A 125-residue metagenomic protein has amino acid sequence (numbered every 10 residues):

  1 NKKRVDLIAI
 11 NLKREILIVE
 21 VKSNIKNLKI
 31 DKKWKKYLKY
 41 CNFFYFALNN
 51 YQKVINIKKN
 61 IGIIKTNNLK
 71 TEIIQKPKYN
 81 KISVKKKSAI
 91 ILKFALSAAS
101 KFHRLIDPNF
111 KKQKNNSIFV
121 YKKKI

Functional and structural regions predicted by a protein language model:
N1: A short acidic/basic microdomain associated with nuclease active sites
V5-I18: Active-site beta-strand-loop-beta-strand hairpin of nuclease catalytic cores that positions key catalytic residues
I8, K22, D31-W34, K76-Y79 (+1 more regions): Surface-exposed beta-strand edges and their flanking turn/coil or helix-capping segments
E15-I16, K22, E72: A generic structural signal for ordered alpha-helices
S23-N67: Catalytic cores of nucleic-acid endonucleases
N56-I125: Non-catalytic C-terminal interaction segments of nucleic acid-processing enzymes
